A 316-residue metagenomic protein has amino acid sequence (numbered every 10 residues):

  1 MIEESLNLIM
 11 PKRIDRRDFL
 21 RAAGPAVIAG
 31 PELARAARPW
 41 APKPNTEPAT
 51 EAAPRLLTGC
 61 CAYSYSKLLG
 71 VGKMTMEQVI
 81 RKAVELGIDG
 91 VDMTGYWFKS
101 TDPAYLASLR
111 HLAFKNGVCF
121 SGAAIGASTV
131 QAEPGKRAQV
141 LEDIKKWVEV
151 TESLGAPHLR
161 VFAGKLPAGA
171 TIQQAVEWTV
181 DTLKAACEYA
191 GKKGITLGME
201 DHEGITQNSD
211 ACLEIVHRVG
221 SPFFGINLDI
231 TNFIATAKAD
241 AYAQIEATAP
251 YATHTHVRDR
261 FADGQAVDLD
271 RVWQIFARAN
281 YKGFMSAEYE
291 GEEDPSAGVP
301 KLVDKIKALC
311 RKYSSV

Functional and structural regions predicted by a protein language model:
I2-L86, T206-V316: Histidine-acidic metal/acid-base catalytic patches
A23-L33, N45-T50, R110-G122, T129-I226 (+1 more regions): Active-site acidic/histidine proton-transfer and metal-coordination neighborhood in alpha/beta enzyme cores
Y65, Y96-S100, S128: Short active-site-proximal "capping" loops at secondary-structure junctions
M74-M76, Y105-S108, R137-I144, Q173-L183 (+2 more regions): Charged helix-capping and loop-helix junction motifs
D89, P157, T253: Receiver (REC) domain switch/active-site residues of two-component response regulators
D92, G122-A124, R160, H256 (+1 more regions): Conserved beta-strand positions in the central sheet of alpha/beta enzyme cores
D92-R110, L166-G169: Glycine-rich, proline-tolerant flexible connector loops at the mouths of alpha/beta enzymes
T101-A107, P134-R137, T171, S296-G298: Metal-dependent catalytic neighborhoods of phosphoester/phosphodiester hydrolases
